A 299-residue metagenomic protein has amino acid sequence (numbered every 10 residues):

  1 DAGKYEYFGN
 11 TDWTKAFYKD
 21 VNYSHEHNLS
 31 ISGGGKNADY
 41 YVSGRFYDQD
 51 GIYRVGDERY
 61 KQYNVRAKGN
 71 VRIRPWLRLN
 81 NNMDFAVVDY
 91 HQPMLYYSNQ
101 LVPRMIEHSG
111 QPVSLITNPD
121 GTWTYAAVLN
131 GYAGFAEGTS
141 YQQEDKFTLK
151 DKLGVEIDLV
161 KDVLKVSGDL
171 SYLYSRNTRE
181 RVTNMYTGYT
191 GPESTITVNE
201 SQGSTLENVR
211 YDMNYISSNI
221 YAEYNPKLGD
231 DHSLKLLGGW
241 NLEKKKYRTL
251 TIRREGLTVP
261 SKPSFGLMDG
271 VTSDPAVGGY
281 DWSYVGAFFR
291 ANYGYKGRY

Functional and structural regions predicted by a protein language model:
D1, F289-A291, Y295-Y299: Short, intrinsically disordered, charge-balanced linker/junction segments flanking boundaries in proteins
D1-G56, Y96, E156: Residues embedded in well-ordered regular secondary structure
D1-T11, Y47, G51-K150, S167-G286: Surface-exposed loop/interface segments of Gram-negative outer-membrane beta-barrel transport/assembly proteins
S24, G35-K36, R72-W76, V160-D162 (+2 more regions): Outer-membrane beta-barrel channels and translocator barrels
N28, D39, V163-L170, S233-L236 (+1 more regions): Beta-sheet entry/capping signal
S30-G34, S43, K68-N70, G154-D158 (+4 more regions): Transmembrane beta-barrel domains of outer membrane proteins
G35-A38, D281-G286, Y295-G297: Short, flexible loop/turn motifs enriched in small residues
